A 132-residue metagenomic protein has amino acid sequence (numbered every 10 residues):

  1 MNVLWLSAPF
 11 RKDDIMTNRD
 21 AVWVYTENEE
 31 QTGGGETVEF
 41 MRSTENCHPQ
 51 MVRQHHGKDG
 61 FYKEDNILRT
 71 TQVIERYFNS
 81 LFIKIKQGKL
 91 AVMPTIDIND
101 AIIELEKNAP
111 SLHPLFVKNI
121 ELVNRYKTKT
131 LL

Functional and structural regions predicted by a protein language model:
M1-L132: Macrodomain-like recognition of ADP-ribose-binding/processing modules
